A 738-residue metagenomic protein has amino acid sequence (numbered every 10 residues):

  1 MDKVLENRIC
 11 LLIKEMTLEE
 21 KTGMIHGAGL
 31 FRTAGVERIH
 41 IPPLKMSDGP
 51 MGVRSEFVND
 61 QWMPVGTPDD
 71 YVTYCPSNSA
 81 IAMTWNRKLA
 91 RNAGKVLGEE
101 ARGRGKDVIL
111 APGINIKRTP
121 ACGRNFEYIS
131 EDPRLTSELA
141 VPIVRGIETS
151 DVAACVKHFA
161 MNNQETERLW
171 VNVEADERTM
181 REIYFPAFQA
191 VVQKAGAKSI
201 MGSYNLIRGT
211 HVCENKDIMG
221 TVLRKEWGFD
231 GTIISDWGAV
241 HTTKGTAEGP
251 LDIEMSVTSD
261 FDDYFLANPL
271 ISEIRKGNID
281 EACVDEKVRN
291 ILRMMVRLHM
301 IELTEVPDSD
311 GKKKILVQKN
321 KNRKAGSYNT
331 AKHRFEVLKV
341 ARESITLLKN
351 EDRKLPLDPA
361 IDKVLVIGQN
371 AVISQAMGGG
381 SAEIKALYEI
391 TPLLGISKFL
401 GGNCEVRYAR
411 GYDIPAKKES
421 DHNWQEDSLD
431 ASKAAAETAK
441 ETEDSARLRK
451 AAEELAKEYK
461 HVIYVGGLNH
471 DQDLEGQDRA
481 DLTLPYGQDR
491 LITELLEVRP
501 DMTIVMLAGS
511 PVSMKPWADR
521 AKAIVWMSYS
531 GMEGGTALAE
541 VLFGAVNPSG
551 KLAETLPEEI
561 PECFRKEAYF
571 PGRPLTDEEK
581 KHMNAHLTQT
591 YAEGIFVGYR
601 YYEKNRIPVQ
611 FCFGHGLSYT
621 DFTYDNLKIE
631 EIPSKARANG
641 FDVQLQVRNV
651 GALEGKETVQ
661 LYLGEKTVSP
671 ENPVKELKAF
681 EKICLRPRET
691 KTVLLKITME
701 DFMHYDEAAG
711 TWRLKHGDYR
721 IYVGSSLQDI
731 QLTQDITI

Functional and structural regions predicted by a protein language model:
M1-H704, T711-Q728, T737-I738: Glycoside hydrolase catalytic-domain context in secreted enzymes
